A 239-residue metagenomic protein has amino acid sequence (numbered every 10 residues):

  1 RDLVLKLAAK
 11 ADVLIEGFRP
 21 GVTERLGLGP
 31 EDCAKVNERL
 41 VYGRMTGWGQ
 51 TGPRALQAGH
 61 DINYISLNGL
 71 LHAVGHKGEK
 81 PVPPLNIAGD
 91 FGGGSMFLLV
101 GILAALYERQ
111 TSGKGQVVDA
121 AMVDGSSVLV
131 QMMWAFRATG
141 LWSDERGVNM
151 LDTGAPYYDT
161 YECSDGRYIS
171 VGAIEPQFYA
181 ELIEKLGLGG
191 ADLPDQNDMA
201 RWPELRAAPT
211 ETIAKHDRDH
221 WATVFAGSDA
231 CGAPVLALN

Functional and structural regions predicted by a protein language model:
R1-D2, K6, Y64-H72, Y179: Redox-cofactor-proximal catalytic regions of oxidoreductases
R1-K35: A structured beta-alpha segment of the ubiquitous adenosine-cofactor-binding alpha/beta core
L3-K6, G101-A105, E181-K185, A208: Alpha-helical scaffold segments in soluble metabolic enzymes
K6-L7, D32, E108, T212 (+1 more regions): Alpha-helical scaffold elements within enzyme catalytic domains, especially in hydrolases
D12-L14, L40-V41, G232: Short, Asp-centered acidic motifs that coordinate Mg2+ and/or phosphate in catalytic or ligand-binding sites
E24-I169, A173: Active-site-adjacent "lid/gating" segments in soluble enzymes
Y157-G232: Aromatic-enriched alpha-helical interface/lid elements that frame and gate functional surfaces
A233-N239: Conserved PLP-binding catalytic core of the aspartate aminotransferase-like
